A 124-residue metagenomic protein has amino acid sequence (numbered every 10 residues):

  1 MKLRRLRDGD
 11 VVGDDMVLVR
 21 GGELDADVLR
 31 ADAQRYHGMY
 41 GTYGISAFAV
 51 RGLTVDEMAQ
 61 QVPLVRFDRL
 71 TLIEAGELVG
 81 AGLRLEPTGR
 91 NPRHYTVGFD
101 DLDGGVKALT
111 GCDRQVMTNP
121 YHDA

Functional and structural regions predicted by a protein language model:
M1-M16, L24-A124: Conserved NAD+-utilizing ADP-ribose enzyme module
V19: A positively charged, amphipathic N-terminal helix/segment that binds anionic biomolecules
